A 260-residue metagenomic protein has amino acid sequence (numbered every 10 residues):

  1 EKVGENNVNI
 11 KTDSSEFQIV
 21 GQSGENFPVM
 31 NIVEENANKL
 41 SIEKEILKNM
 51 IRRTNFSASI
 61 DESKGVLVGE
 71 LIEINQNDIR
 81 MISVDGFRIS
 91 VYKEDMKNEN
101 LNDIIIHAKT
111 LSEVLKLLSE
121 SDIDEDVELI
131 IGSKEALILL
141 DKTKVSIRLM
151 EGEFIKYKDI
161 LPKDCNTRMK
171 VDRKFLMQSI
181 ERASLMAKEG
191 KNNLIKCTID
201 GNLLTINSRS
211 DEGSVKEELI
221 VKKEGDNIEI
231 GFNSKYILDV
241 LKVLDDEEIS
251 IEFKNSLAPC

Functional and structural regions predicted by a protein language model:
E1-C260: Structural preference for solvent-exposed beta-strand-turn elements and adjacent flexible terminal/loop segments within
